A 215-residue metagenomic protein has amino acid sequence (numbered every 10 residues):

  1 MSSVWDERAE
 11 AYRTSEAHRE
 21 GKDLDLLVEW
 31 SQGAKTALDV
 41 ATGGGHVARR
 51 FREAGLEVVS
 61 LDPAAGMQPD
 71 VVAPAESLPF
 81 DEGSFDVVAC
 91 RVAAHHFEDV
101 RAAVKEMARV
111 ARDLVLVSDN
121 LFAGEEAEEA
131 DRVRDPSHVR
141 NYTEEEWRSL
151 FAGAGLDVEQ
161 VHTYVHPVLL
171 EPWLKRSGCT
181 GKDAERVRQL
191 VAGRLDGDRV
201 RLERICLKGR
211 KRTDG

Functional and structural regions predicted by a protein language model:
M1-G33, H46-R50, V165, E171-L174: Conserved class I S-adenosyl-L-methionine
L38-S77: Class I SAM-dependent methyltransferase SAM/SAH-binding core
G44, E159-G215: Conserved Class I S-adenosyl-L-methionine
A89: A conserved beta-strand element that flanks and buttresses the S-adenosyl-L-methionine
V92-A93: Short catalytic micro-motifs in class I SAM-dependent methyltransferases
R101-V115: A short glycine-rich, Lys/Arg-flanked "PGG" loop and its adjoining helix->strand segment in the class I
N120-H138: Short, glycine-/aromatic-enriched active-site segment of Class I SAM-dependent methyltransferases
R140-G155: Short alpha-helix
